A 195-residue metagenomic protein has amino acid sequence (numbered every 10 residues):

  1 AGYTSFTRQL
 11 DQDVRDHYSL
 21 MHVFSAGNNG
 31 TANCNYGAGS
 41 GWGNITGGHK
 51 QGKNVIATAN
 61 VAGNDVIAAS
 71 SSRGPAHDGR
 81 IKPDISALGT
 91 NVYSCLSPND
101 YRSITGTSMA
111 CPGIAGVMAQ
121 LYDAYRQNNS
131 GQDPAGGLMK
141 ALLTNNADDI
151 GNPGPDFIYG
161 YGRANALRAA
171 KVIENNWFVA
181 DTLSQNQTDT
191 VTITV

Functional and structural regions predicted by a protein language model:
A1-G2, R15-M21, K50-V55, N64-D65 (+3 more regions): Subtilisin-like serine protease catalytic core
A1-K53, H77-R80, S94-G113: Substrate-binding/access-modulating region of protease and related hydrolase catalytic domains
T7, D11, V23, V55 (+5 more regions): Extracytoplasmic/secreted envelope proteins and their assembly/folding machinery, especially bacterial periplasmic
T58: Alpha-helical segment proximal to the catalytic Tyr-Lys
V61: Carbohydrate-associated surface elements
S70: Active-site Gly/Thr loop motif
A87-P153: Hydrolase catalytic cores
D123-V195: C-terminal subdomain of the subtilisin-like protease fold in secreted/lumenal serine endopeptidases
